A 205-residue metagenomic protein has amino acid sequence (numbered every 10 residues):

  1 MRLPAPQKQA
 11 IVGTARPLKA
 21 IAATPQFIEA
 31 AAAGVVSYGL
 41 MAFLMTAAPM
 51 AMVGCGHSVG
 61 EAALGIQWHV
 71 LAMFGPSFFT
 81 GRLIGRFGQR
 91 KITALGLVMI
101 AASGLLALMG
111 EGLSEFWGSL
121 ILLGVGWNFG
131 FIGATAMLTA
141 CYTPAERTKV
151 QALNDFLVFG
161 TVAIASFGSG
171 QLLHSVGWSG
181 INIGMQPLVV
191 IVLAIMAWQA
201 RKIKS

Functional and structural regions predicted by a protein language model:
R2-A31: Juxtamembrane intracellular "pre-TM" segments in multi-pass secondary transporters
A23-M41, I121: Pair of pore-lining "gating" transmembrane helices in MFS-fold secondary transporters
T46-G65: Short amphipathic helix-loop junctions that connect adjacent transmembrane helices in Major Facilitator Superfamily/SLC
G75-Q89, L173: Helix-to-loop junctions at the C-terminal end of transmembrane segments in multipass secondary transporters
K91-L106, Q186: Structural signature of the two symmetry-related core transmembrane helices
S103, S114-L122: Paired small-residue
F129-T143: Intracellular juxtamembrane helix-capping segments at the cytosolic ends of symmetry-related transmembrane helices
C141, A145-W178: A late C-terminal transmembrane helix in Major Facilitator Superfamily
